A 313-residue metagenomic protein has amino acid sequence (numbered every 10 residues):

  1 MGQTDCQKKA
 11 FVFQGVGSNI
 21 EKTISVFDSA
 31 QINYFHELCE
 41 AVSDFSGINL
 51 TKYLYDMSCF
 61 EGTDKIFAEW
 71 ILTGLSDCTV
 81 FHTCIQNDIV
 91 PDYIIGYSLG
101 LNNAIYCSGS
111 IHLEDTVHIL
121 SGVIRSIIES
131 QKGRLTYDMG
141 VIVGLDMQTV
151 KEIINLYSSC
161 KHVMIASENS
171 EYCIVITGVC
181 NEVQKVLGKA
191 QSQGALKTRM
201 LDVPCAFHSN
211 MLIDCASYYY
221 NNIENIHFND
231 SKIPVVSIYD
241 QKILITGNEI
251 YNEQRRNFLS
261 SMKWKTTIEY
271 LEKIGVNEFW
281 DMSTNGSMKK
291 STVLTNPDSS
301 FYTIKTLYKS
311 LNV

Functional and structural regions predicted by a protein language model:
G2, L72, S76-V90, I94 (+1 more regions): Flexible, low-complexity segments
G2-I94, I176: Helix-rich "cap/lid" substructures immediately adjacent to catalytic or cofactor-binding pockets
V12-N19, L72-L75, Y218, Y239-I243 (+2 more regions): Flexible, low-complexity linker/boundary loops enriched in proline and small hydrophobic residues that flank enzymatic
G15, V42, D77, G100 (+7 more regions): Conserved small-residue
I24-V26, C107-G109, G188, S291-L294: Short amphipathic alpha-helical segments
V26-N33, G109-G122, N296-S300: A glycine- and small-aliphatic-rich helix-loop capping segment at beta-alpha/alpha-beta transitions that lines
D44, G109-N252: Alpha/beta catalytic cores of group-transfer enzymes, especially the acyltransferase/condensing modules of polyketide
W70-V141: Gly/Ser-rich oxyanion-binding loop with an adjacent helix/lid that shapes the negatively charged ligand pocket
